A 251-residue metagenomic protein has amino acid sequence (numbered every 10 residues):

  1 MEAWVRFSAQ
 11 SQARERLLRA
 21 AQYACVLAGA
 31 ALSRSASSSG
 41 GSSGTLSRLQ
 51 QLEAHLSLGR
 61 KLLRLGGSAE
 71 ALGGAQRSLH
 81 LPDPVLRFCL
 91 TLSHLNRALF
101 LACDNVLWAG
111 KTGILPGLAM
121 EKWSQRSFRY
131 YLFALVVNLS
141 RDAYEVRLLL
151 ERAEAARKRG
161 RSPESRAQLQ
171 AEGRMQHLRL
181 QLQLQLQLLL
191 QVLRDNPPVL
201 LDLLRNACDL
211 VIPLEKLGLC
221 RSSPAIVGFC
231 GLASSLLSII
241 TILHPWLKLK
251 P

Functional and structural regions predicted by a protein language model:
M1-R205, V211-A233, I239-P251: Glycine-rich, hydrophobic membrane-spanning regions of integral membrane proteins that mediate transport
